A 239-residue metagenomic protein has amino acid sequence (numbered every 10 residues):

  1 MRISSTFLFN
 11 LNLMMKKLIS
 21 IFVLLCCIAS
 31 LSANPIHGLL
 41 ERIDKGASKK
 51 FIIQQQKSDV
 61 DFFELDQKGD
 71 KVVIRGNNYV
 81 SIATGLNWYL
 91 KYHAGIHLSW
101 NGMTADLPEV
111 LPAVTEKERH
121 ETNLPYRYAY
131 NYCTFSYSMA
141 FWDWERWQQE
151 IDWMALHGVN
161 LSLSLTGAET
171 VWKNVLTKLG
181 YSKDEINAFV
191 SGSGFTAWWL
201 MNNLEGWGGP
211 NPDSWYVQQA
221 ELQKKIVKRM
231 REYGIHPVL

Functional and structural regions predicted by a protein language model:
R2-I3, N12-L18: Positively charged n-region of N-terminal signal peptides that target proteins for export
F7-F9: Aromatic (phenylalanine/tyrosine) cluster motif
L11-L13, C26, S193: Prokaryotic Sec-type signal peptides and long signal-anchor helices with extended Leu/Ile/Val-rich h-regions
L18-C27: Sec-dependent N-terminal signal peptides
L31-A33: Boundary at the C-terminal end of the N-terminal hydrophobic targeting segment
P35-L39, K45, Q54-V60, K68-L239: Feature activates predominantly on carbohydrate-active enzymes
K49-F51: A short, Trp-centered hydrophobic/proline-enriched beta-strand micro-motif
